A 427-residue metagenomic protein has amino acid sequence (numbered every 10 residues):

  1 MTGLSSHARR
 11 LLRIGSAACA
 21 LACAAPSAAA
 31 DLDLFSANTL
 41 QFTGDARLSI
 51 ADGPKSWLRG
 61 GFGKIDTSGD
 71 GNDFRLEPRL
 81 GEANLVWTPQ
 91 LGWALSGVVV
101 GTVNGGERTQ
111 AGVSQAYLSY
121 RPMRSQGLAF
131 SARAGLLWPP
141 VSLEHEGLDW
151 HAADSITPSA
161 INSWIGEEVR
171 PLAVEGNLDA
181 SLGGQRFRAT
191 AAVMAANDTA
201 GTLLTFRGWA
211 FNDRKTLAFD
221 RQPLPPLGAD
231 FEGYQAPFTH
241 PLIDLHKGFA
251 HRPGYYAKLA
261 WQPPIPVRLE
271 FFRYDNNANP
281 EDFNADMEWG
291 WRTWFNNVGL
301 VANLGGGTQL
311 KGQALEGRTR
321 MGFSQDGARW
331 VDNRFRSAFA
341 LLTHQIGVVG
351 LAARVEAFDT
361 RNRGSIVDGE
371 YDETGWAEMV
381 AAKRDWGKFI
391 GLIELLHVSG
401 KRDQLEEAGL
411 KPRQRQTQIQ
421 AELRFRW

Functional and structural regions predicted by a protein language model:
T2-G15: Bacterial N-terminal signal peptides that target proteins for export
L4, N72, Y117-Y120, H251 (+1 more regions): Outer-membrane beta-barrel pore domains
R13-A24: Bacterial N-terminal signal peptides
P26-N72, T199-T202, F206-E232, L245-H246 (+1 more regions): Outer-membrane beta-barrel biogenesis signature
A37-Q41, D45-G53, F74-R207, A260-P263 (+5 more regions): Outer membrane beta-barrel
P54-L58, E144-L148, T199-L217, E281-A285 (+3 more regions): Outer-membrane beta-barrel and related beta-rich outer-membrane complex signature in Gram-negative bacteria
A152, I161-S163, R188, N197-D244 (+1 more regions): Outer-membrane beta-barrel transmembrane domain signature
L227, G233-A278: Loop-centered beta-sheet repeat module
